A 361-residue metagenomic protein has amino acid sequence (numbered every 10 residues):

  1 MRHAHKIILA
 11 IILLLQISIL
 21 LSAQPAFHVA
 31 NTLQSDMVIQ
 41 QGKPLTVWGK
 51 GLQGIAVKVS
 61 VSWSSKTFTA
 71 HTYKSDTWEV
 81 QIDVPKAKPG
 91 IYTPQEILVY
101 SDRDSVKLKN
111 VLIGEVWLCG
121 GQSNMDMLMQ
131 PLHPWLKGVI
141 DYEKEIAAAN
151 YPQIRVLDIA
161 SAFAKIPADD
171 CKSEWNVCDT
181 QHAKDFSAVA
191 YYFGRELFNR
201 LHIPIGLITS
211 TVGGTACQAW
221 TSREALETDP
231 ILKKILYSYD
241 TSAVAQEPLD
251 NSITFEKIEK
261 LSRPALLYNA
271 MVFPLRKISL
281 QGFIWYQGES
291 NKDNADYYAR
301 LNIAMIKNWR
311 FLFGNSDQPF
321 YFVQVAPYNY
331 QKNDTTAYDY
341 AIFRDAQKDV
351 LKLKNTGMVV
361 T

Functional and structural regions predicted by a protein language model:
M1-P25: Bacterial Sec-dependent N-terminal signal peptides
Q24-T361: Cell-envelope and extracellular/periplasmic
